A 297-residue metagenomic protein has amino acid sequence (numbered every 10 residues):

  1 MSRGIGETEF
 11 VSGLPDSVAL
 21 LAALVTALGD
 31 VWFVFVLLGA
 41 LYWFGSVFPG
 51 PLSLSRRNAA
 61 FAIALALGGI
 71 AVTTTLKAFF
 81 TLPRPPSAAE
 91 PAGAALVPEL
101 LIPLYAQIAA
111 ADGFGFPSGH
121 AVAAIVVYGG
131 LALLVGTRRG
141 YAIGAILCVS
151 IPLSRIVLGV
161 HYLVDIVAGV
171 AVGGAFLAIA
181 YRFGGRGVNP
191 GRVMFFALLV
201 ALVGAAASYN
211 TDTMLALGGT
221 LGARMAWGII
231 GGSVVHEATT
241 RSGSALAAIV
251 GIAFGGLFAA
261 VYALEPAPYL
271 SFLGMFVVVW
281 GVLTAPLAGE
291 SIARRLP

Functional and structural regions predicted by a protein language model:
M1-L37, T75-Q107, P266-P297: N-terminal transmembrane-helix/juxtamembrane module of multi-pass inner/ER membrane proteins
A27-S46, H120-G130: Hydrophobic alpha-helical transmembrane segments
V36-A40, A64, G68, V72 (+2 more regions): Lipid-exposed faces of alpha-helical membrane segments in multi-pass integral membrane proteins
L41-V72: Interfacial segments of alpha-helical transmembrane regions
Y42, T73, K77-T81, A132 (+4 more regions): Membrane-water interface at transmembrane helix exits
F61-L65, G69, T73, K77 (+5 more regions): Alpha-helical transmembrane segments in multi-pass membrane proteins
L96-I249: Membrane-embedded catalytic cores of phosphoryl/pyrophosphoryl-handling enzymes
G218-P297: Charged, low-complexity intrinsically disordered regulatory/assembly segments
